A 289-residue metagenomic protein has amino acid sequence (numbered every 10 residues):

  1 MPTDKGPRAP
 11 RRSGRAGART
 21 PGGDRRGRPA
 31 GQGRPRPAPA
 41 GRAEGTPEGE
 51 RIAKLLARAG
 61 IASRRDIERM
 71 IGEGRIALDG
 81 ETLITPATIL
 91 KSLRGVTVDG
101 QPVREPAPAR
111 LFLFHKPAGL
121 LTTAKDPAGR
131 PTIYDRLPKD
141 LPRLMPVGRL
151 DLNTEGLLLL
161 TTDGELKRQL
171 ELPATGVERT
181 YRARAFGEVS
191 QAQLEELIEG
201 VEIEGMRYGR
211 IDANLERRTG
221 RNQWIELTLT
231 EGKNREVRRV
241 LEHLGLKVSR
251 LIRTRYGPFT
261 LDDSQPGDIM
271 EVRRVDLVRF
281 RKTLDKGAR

Functional and structural regions predicted by a protein language model:
P2-K5, P10-G17, R28, Q32-R289: Basic, flexible Lys/Arg- and Gly-enriched helix-loop patches that mediate nucleic-acid binding at interfaces with rRNA
R25: Acidic catalytic loop of the alpha/beta-hydrolase fold
